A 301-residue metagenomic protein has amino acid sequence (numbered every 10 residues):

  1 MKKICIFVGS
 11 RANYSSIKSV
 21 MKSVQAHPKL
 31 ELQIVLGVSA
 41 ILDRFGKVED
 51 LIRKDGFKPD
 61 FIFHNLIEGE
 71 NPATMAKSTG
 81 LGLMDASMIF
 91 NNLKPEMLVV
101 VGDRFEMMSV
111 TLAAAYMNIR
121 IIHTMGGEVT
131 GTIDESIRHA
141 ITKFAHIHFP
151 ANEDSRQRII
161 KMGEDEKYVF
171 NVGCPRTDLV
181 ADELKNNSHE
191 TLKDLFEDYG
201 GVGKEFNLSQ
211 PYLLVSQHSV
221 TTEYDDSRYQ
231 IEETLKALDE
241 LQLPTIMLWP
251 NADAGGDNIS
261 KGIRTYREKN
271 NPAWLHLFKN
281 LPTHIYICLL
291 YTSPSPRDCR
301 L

Functional and structural regions predicted by a protein language model:
C5-S10, Y14-Q25, N65-Y168: Active-site and donor-binding regions of nucleotide-sugar-utilizing enzymes
I6, I34-L36, H123, V215 (+1 more regions): Structural beta-sheet core signal
G9-S10, L36-S39, G126, C174 (+1 more regions): Cofactor-binding loop segments of dinucleotide-utilizing enzymes, especially the Rossmann-like FAD- and NAD(P)+-binding
H27-Q33, Q242-P244: A generic structural motif
L32-M75, D85: Conserved nucleotide-sugar phosphate-binding/catalytic loop shared by glycosyltransferases and other
I41-D43, A145-S227: A nucleotide-sugar donor-handling region in carbohydrate enzymes
I52, S188-L290: Donor-nucleotide binding loops and adjacent catalytic segments primarily of GT-B fold Leloir glycosyltransferases
Y291-L301: Single conserved hydrophobic/aromatic residue that forms the stacking wall/gate of nucleotide- or nucleobase-binding
